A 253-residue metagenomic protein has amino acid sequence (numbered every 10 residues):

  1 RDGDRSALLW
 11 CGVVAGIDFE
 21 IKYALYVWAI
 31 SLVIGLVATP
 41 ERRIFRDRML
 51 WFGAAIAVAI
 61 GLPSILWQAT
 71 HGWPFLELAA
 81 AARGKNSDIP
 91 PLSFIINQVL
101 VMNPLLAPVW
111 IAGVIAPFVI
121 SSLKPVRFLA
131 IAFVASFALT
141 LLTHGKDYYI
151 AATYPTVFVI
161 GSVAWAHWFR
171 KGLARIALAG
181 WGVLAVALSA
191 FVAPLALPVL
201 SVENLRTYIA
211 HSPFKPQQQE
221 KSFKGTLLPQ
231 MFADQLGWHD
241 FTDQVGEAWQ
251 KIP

Functional and structural regions predicted by a protein language model:
R1, V13-V14, I30-V37, W110-V114 (+2 more regions): Transmembrane alpha-helical segments
R1-G16, D47-W51, A55, I131: Short hydrophobic alpha-helices at membrane interfaces in multi-pass membrane enzymes
D2-A7, V37-R48, P117-S122, G161-A179: Membrane-interface junctions at the ends of membrane-embedded or membrane-associated helices
A7, L106, P125-F133: Short hydrophobic alpha-helical membrane-embedded segments
I17, Y26-V126, T140, F191-P198: Transmembrane-lumen/periplasm boundary regions of multi-pass, lipid-linked membrane glycan transferases
P104, P108, I131, A138-L173: Hydrophobic/aromatic-rich transmembrane helices and adjacent perimembrane loops
H167-I209: Signature aromatic-anchored transmembrane alpha helix within multi-pass, membrane-resident enzymes that catalyze glycan
L228-P253: Extracytoplasmic
